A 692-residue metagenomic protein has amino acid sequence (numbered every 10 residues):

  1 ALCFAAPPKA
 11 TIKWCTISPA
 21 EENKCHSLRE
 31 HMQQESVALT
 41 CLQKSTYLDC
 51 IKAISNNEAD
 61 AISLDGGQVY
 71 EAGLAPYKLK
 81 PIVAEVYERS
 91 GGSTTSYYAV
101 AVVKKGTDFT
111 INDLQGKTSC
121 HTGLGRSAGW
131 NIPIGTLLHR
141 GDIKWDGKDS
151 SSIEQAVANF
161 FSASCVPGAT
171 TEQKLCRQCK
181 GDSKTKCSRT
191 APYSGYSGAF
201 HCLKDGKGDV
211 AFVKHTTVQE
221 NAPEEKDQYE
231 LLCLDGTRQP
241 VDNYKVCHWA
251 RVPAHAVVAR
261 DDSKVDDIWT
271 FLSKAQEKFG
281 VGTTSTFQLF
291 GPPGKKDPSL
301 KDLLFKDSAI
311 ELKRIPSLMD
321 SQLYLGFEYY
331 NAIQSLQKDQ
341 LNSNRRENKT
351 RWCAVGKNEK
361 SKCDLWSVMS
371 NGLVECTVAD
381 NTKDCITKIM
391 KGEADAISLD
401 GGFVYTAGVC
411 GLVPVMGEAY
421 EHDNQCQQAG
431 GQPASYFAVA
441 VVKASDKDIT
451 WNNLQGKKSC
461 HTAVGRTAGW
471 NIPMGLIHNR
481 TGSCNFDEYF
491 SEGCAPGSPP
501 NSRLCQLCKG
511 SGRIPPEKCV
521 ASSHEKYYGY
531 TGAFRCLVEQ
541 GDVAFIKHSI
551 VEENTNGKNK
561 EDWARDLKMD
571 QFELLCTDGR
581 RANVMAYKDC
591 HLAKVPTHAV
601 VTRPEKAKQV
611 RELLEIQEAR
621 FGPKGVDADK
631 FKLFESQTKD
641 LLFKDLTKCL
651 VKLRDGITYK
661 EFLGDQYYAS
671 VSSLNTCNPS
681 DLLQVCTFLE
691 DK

Functional and structural regions predicted by a protein language model:
A1-A59, L64-G67, A84-S96, N112 (+16 more regions): N-terminal hydrophobic or amphipathic helices and topogenic motifs
I12, A99, K117, D209 (+6 more regions): Residue-level detector of short, conserved catalytic/binding motifs and their immediate flanks
H31, E35, A53, N57 (+27 more regions): Structured segments of extracytoplasmic/periplasmic soluble domains in secreted or envelope-associated proteins
Y47-S63, G67, L74-P76, N112 (+8 more regions): Short helices/loops that flank or line small-molecule/ion binding pockets
Q68-E71, R89, T107-F109, L124-A128 (+8 more regions): Solvent-exposed loop/turn segments at secondary-structure junctions within structured extracellular/periplasmic domains
E71-S90, E220-V246, T406-G430, N554-D589: Ligand-binding "clamshell"
V83-V157, F161, E418-C494: A conserved helix-loop-strand patch within extracytoplasmic ligand-binding domains of the periplasmic binding
K214-T217, P253-A254, V258, S549-I550 (+2 more regions): Active-site-proximal loop/turn and secondary-structure-junction residues that shape catalytic pockets, frequently
